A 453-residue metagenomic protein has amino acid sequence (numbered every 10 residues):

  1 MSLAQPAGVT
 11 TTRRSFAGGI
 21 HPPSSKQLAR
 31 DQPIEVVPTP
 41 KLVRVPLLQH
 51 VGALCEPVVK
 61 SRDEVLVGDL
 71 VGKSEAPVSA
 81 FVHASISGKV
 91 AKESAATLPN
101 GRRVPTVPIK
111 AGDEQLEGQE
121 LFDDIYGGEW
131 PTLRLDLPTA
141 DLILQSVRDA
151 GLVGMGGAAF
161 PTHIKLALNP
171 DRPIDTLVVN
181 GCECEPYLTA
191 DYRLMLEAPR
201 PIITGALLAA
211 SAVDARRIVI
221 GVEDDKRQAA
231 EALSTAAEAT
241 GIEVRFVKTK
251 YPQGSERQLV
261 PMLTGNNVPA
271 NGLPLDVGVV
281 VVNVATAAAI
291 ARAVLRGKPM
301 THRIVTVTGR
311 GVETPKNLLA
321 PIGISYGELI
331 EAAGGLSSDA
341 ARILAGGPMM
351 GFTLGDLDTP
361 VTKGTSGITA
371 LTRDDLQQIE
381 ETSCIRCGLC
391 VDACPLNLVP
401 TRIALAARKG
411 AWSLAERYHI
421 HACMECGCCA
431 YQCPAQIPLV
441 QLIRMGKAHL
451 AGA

Functional and structural regions predicted by a protein language model:
M1-V58: N-terminal, Lys/Arg-enriched amphipathic/low-complexity engagement segments that precede the first folded domain
C55-E64, G68: Short histidine-centered loop motifs in beta-beta connectors
V65-S79, S94, V104-A111: Short hydrophobic beta/alpha edge segments that flank linear recognition/processing sites
G88-V90: Conserved hydrophobic positions within beta-strands
T97-F160, D171, R227: Acidic low-complexity segments
L177-D191, G311: Gly-rich Lys/Arg/Thr-decorated short loops/hinges at beta-loop-alpha junctions or inter-strand turns that position
A215-Y326, A332-D339, G347: Hydrophobic alpha-helical positions that pack around
T365-E381, L389-V391, P395-A453: Ferredoxin-type iron-sulfur electron-transfer modules in oxidoreductases and energy-metabolism complexes
